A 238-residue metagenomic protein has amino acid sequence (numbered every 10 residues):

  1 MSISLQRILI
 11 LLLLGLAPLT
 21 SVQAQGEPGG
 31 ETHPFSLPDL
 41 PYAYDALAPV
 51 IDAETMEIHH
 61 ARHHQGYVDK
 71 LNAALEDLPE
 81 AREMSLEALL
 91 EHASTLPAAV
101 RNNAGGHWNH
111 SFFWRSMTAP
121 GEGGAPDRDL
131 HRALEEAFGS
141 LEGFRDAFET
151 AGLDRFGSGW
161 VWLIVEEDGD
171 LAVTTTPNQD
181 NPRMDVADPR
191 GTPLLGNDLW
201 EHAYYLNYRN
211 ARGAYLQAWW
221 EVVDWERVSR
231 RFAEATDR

Functional and structural regions predicted by a protein language model:
M1-L9: Bacterial N-terminal signal peptides that target proteins for export
I8-P18: Bacterial N-terminal signal peptides
T20-A24: Sec/Tat signal peptide C-region and signal peptidase I cleavage site
Q25-R238: Feature for soluble, non-membrane regions of globular proteins
